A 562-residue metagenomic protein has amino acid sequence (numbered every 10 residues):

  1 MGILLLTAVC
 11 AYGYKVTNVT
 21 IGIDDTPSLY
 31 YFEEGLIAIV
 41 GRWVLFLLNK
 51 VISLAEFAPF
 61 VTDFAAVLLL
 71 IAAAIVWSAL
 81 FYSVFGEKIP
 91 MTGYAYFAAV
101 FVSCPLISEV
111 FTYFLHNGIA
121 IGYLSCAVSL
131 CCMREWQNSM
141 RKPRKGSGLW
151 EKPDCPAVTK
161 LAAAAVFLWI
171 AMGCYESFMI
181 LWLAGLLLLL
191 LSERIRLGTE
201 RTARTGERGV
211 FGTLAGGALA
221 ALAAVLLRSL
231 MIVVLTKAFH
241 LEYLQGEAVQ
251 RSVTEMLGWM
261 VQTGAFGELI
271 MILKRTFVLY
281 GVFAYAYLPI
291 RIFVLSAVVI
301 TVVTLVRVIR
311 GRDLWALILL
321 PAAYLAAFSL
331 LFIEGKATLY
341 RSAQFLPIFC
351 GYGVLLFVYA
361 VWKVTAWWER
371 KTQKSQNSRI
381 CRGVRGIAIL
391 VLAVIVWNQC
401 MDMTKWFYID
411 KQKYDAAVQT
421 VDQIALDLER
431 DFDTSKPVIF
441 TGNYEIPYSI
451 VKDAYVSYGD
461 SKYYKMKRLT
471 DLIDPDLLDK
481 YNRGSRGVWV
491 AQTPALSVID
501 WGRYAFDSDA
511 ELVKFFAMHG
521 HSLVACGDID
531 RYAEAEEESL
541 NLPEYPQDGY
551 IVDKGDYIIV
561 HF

Functional and structural regions predicted by a protein language model:
A38, R42, I89-E135, G173-F178 (+3 more regions): Membrane-interface micro-motifs in multi-pass membrane enzymes
V67-K88, V128-C132, T301-L305: Transmembrane-helix motifs of polytopic, lipid-linked glycan transferases
C132-I170, A203-G212: Short hydrophobic alpha-helices at membrane interfaces in multi-pass membrane enzymes
V158-A162, V361-M401: Signature aromatic-anchored transmembrane alpha helix within multi-pass, membrane-resident enzymes that catalyze glycan
T159-E176, L181-W182, L186-L187, A223: Membrane-interface alpha helices of multi-pass inner-membrane proteins
L181-V225: Perimembrane helix-loop-helix junctions
V278-L314: Hydrophobic, aromatic-rich transmembrane alpha-helices and their immediate juxtamembrane boundary segments
V394-Y463: Membrane-embedded, lumen/periplasm-facing catalytic core of multi-pass transferases that use lipid-linked donors
